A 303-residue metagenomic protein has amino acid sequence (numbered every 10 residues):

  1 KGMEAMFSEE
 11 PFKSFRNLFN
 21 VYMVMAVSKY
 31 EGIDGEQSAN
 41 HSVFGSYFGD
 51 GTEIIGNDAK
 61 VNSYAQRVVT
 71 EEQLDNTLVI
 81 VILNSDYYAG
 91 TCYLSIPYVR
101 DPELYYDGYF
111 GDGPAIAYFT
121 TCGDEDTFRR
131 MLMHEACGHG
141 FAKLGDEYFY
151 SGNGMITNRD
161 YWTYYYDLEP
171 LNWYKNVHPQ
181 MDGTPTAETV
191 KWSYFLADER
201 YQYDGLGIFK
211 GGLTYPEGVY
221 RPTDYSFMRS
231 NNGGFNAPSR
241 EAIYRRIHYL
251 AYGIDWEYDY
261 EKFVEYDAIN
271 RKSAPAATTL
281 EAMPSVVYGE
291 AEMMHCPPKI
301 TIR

Functional and structural regions predicted by a protein language model:
K1-S151: Active-site-proximal segment of zinc-dependent metalloprotease catalytic domains
G145-R303: Replace "(M1/M4/M9/M12/WLM)" with "(e.g., M1/M4/M8/M9/M12/M26/WLM)" and add "not limited to" to clarify scope
